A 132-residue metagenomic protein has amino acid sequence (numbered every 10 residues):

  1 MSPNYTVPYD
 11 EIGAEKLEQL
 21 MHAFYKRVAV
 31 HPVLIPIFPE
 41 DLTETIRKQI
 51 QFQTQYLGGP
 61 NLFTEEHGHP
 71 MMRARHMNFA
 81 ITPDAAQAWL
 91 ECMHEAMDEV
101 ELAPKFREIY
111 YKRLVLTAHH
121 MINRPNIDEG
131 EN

Functional and structural regions predicted by a protein language model:
M1-N132: Core of compact, soluble alpha-helical bundle domains
